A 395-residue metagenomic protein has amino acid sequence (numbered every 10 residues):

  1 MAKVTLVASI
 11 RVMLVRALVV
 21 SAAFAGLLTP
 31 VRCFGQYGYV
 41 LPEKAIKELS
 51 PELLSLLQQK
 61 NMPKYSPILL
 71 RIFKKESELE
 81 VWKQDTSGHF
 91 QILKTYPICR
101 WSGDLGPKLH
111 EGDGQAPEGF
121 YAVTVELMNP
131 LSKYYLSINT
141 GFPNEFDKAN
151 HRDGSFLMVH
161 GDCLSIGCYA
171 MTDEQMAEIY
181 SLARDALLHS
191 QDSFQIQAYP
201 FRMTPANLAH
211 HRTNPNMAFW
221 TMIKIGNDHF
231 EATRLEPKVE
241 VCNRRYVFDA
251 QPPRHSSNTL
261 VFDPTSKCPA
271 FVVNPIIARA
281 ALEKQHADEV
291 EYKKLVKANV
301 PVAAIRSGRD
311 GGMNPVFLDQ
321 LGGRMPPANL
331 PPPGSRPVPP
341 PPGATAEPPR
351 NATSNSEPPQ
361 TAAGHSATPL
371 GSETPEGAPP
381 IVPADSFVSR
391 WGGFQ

Functional and structural regions predicted by a protein language model:
M1-M13: N-terminal secretory signal peptides that target proteins for export/translocation
V15-L27: Bacterial N-terminal signal peptides
G35-Q59: Short N-terminal segments immediately surrounding and downstream of signal-peptide cleavage
Q36, G112-I277: Exported/periplasmic cell-wall-interacting domains
P51-L69, V81-K83, R100-E111, E118-T124 (+1 more regions): N-terminal post-signal-peptidase region of extra-cytosolic proteins
D85-C99: Short Gly/aromatic-enriched secondary-structure transition segments
T204-Q395: Low-complexity, Gly/Ser/Thr/Pro-rich intrinsically disordered linker/tail segments
